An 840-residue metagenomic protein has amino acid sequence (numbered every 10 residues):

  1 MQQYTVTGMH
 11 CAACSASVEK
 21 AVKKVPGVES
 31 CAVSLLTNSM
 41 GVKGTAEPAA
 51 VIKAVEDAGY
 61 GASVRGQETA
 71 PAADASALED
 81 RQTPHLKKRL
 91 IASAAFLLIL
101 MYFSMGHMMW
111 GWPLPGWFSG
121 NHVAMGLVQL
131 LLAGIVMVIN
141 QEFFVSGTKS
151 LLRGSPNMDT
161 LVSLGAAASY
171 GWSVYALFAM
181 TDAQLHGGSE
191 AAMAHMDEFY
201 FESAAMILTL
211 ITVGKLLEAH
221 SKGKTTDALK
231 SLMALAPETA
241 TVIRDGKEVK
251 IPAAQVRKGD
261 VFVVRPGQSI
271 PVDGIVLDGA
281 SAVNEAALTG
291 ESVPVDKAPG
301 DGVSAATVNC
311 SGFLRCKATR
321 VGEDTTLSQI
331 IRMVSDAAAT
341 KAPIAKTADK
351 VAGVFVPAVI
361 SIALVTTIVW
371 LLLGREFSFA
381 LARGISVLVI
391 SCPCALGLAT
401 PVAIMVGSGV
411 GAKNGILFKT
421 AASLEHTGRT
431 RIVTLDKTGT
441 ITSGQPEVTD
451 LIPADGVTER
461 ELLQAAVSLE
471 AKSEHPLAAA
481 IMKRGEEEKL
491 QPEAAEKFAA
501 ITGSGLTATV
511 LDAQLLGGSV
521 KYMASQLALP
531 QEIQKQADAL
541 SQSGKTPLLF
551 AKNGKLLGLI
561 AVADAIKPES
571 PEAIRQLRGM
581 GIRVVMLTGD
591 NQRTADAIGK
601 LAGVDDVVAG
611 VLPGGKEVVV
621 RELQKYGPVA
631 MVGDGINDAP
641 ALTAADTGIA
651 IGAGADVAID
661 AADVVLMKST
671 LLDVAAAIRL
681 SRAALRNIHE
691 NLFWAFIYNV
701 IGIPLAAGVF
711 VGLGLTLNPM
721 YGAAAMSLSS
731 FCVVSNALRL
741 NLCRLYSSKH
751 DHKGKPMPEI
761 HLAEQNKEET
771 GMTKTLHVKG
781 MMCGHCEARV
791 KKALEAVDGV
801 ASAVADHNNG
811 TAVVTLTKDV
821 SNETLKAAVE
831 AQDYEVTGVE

Functional and structural regions predicted by a protein language model:
M1-G126, K149, S231, K247-K250 (+3 more regions): Flexible metal-binding regulatory segments at protein termini and peripheral loops
A16, E29, P266, T430 (+3 more regions): Conserved ATP-binding TGD loop and adjacent catalytic N/P-domain core of P-type ATPases
P26-A49, E198-F201, K230-D324, A422-A466 (+2 more regions): Conserved cytosolic catalytic loops of P-type ATPases
E29, H85-T239, K350, L717-P719 (+1 more regions): Transmembrane helix-loop-helix hairpins at the membrane interface
K88, T307, R431-E474, S504-V585 (+2 more regions): ATP-driven catalytic headpiece of P-type ATPases
M109-V123, L152, G171, V410 (+9 more regions): Membrane-embedded alpha-helical bundles of multi-pass transporters
M180-Q184, S189-A191, A205-P266, K297 (+4 more regions): Juxtamembrane coupling segments of multi-pass membrane pumps/enzymes
L288, T347, A382, A395-L469 (+5 more regions): Conserved catalytic phosphorylation-site environment of P-type ATPases
